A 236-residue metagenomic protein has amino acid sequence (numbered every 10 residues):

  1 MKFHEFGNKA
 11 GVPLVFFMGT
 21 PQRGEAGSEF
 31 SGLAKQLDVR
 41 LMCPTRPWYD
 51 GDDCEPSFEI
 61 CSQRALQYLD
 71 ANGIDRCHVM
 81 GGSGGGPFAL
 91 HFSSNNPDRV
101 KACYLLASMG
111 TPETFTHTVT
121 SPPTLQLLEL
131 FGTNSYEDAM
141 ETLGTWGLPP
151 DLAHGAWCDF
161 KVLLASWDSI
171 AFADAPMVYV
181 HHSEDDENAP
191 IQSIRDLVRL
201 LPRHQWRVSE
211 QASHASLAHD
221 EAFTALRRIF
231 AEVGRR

Functional and structural regions predicted by a protein language model:
K2-G51: Conserved HGGG/HGGXW glycine-rich cap/lid loop of the alpha/beta-hydrolase fold
I60-H78: Conserved acidic catalytic loop of the alpha/beta-hydrolase fold
D75-T114: Conserved hydrolase catalytic core segment
C103-F131: Flexible "cap/lid" loop of the alpha/beta hydrolase fold
P123-I170: Alpha/beta-hydrolase
D174, V180-H182: Short beta-strand/loop motif that positions the catalytic acidic residue of the alpha/beta-hydrolase fold
E187-S193: Conserved alpha/beta-hydrolase "acid-adjacent" motif
R203-R236: Catalytic active-site module of serine/aspartate enzymes centered on a nucleophile-bearing elbow/loop
